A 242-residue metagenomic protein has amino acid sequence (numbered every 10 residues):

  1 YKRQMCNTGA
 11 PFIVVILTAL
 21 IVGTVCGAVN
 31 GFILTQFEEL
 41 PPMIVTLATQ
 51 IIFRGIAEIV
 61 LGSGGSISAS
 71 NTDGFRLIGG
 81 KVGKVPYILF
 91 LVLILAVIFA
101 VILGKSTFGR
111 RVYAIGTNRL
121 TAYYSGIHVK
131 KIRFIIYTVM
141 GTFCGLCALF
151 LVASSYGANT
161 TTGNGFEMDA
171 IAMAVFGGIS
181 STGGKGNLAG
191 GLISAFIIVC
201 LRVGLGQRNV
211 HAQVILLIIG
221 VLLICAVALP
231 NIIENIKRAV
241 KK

Functional and structural regions predicted by a protein language model:
Y1: Conserved small/polar residues in nucleotide/adenosyl-binding loops
G9-T49, S194-I197: Alpha-helical transmembrane segments within multi-pass membrane transporters and channels
P11-A19, V25-C26, N30, V82-A158: Helix-loop-helix "hairpin" substructures at the membrane interface of multi-pass membrane proteins
F12, G31-F32, V45-S68, F99 (+6 more regions): Alpha-helical transmembrane segments in inner-membrane proteins
L20, Q50-A57, L91-V101, Y137-A148 (+3 more regions): Hydrophobic core segments of alpha-helical transmembrane domains in multi-pass membrane transport and ion-translocation
F37-F108, I132-I135, S155-G163, V214 (+1 more regions): Transmembrane helix-bundle core of multi-pass membrane transporters and related energy-transducing complexes
Y124, H128-K131, L201-K242: Cytosolic-side transmembrane-helix boundaries in multi-pass membrane proteins
C144, A158-G220: Transmembrane alpha-helical segments in multi-pass inner-membrane proteins
